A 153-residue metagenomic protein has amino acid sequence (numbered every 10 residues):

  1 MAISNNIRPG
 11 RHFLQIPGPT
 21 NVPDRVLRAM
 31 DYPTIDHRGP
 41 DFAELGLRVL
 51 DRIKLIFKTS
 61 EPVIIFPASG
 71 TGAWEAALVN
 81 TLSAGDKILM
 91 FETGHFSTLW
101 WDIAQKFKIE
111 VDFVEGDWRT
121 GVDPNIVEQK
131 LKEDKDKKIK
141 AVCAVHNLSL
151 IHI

Functional and structural regions predicted by a protein language model:
M1-P9: Basic/polar N-terminal segments that are highly enriched at the extreme N-terminus, encompassing both cleavable
R11-P67, T71: A glycine-/small-polar-enriched, mobile loop at the entrance of the PLP active site in fold-type I
H12-L14, P62-I65, D86-L89, V111-D112 (+1 more regions): Structural motif
S60-L89, T93, S97-W101: Conserved beta-loop-alpha segment that forms the PLP phosphate-binding cup at the N-terminus of a helix
G70-T71, N147-S149: Short glycine-rich anion-binding loops that position phosphate/pyrophosphate groups of nucleotides and phosphorylated
L99-E110: Active-site-proximal loop->helix
K108-K140, A144-N147: PLP-dependent aminotransferase-class I/II
H152-I153: Conserved small/polar residues in nucleotide/adenosyl-binding loops
